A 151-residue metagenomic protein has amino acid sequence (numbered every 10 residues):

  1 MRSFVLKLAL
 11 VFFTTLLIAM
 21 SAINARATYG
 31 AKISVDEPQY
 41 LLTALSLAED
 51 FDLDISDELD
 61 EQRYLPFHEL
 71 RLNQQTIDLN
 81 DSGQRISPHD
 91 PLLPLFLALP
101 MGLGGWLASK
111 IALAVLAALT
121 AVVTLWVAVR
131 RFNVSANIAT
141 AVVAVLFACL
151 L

Functional and structural regions predicted by a protein language model:
M1-A25, K32, V122, W126-V129: Start-transfer (signal-anchor) and selected internal transmembrane alpha helices of multi-pass inner/ER membrane
M20-P38, F51-D60: Helix-to-loop transition at the C-terminal end of transmembrane segments
D36-Y40, P91, I111-L119: Membrane-embedded alpha-helical segments of multi-pass membrane proteins, especially the transmembrane helices
L41-L47: N-terminal low-complexity, Ser/Thr- and acidic-residue-enriched intrinsically disordered segments
L42, P94, A98, V122-W126: Transmembrane alpha-helix boundary and packing residues in multipass membrane permease domains and related
E49-L103: Interfacial juxtamembrane loops and adjacent helix segments that form the catalytic/substrate-binding surfaces
R85, H89, L97-P100, G104-V115 (+2 more regions): Membrane-embedded glycan-lipid processing machinery
V122-C149: Transmembrane-helix signature of polytopic, membrane-embedded enzymes that assemble or transfer cell-envelope glycans
